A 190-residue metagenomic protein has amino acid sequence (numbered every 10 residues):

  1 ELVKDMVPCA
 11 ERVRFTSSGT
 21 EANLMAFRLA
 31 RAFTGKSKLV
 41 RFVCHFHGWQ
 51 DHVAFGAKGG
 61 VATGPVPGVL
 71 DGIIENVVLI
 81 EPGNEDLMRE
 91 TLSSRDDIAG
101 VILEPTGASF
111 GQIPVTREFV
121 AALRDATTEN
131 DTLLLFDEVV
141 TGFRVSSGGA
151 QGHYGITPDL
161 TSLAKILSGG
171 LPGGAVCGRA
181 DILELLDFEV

Functional and structural regions predicted by a protein language model:
E1-V190: Conserved N-terminal phosphate-binding loop of PLP-dependent enzymes in the Aspartate aminotransferase
